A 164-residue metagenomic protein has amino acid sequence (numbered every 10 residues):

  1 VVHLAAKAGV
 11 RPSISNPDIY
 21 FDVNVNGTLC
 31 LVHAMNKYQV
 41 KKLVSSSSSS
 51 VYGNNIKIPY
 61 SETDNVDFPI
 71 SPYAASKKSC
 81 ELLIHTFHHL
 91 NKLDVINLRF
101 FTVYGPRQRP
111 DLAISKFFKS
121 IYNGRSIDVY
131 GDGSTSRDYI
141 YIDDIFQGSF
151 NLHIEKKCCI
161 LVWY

Functional and structural regions predicted by a protein language model:
V1-D22: NAD(P)H-binding glycine-rich loop region in Rossmannoid oxidoreductase-like domains and their noncatalytic homologs
V1-K7, L43-S49, L98-F100: SDR active-site strand-loop-helix element
V10-R11, G53-N54, E155: Glycine/Thr-rich phosphate-binding loops of Rossmann-like dinucleotide-binding domains
S13, F101-T102, L161-Y164: Short-chain dehydrogenase/reductase
S15-C30, K37, K41-K42, V51-N97 (+2 more regions): Catalytic helix-loop patch of NAD(P)-dependent Rossmann-fold dehydrogenases
K57-P59, L82-I154: NAD(P)-dependent short-chain dehydrogenase/reductase
L152-W163: Cationic, amphipathic, low-complexity alpha-helical segments enriched in hydrophobics plus arginine/proline
